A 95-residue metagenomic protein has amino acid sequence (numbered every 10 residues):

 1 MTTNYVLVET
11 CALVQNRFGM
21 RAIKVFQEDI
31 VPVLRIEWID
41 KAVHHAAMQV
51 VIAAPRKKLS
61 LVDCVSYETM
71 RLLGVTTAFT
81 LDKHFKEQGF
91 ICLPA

Functional and structural regions predicted by a protein language model:
M1-R56, E68, E87-C92: PIN-domain endoribonuclease scaffold, especially VapC-family toxins
T2, L59-S60, D82, P94-A95: Histidine- and aromatic-rich ligand-binding microenvironments
E9, D63, D82: Acidic active-site catalytic centers that drive phospho-/nucleotidyl reactions and related ester hydrolyses
S60-T76: Acidic, metal-associated active-site segment
